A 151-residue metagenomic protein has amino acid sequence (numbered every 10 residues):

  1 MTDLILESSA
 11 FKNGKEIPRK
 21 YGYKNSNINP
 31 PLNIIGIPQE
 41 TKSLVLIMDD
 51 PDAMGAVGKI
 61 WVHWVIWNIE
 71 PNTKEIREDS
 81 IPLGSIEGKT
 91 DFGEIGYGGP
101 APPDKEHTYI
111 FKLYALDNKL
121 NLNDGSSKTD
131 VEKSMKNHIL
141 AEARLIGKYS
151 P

Functional and structural regions predicted by a protein language model:
M1-P151: N-terminus-centered regions that define maturation/targeting leaders and the start of the first functional domain
